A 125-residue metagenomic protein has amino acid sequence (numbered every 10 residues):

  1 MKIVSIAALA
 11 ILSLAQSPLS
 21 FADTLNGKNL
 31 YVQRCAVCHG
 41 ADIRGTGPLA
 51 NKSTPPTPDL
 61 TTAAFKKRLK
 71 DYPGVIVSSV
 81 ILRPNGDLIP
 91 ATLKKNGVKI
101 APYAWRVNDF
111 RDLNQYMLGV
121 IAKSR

Functional and structural regions predicted by a protein language model:
K2-L9: Sec-dependent signal peptide recognition, specifically the positively charged N-region followed immediately by
S13-L30: Electrostatic cytochrome c docking/interface patches
L25-A36, G86, V107, A122-S124: Sequence context surrounding c-type heme c attachment/ligation sites in exported
K28, R44-S78: Gly/Gly-Pro-rich "capping" loops immediately C-terminal to redox-active cysteine motifs in periplasmic/lumenal
L30, V75, D109-D112: Charged catalytic carboxylate motif
Q33-A41, L113, M117: The canonical Cys-X-X-Cys-His
A50-A63, L82-D112, M117: Axial heme c-ligation environment in periplasmic c-type cytochrome domains
